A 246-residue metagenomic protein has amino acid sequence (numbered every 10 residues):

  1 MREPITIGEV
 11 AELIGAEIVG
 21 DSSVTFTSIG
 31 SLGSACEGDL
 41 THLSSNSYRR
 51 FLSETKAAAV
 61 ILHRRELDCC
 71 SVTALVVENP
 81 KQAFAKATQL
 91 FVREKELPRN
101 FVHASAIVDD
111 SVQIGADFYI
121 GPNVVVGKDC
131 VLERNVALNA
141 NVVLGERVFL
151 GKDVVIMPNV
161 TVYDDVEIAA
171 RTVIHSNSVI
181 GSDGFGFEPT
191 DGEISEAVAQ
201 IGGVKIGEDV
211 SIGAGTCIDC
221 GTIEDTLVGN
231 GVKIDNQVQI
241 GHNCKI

Functional and structural regions predicted by a protein language model:
M1-S105, D117, V166, R171 (+3 more regions): Terminal amphipathic alpha-helical/low-complexity segments used for targeting or macromolecular assembly
H42, F101-I246: Structural signal for interior beta-strand "rungs" in well-ordered beta-sheet cores of soluble enzyme domains
